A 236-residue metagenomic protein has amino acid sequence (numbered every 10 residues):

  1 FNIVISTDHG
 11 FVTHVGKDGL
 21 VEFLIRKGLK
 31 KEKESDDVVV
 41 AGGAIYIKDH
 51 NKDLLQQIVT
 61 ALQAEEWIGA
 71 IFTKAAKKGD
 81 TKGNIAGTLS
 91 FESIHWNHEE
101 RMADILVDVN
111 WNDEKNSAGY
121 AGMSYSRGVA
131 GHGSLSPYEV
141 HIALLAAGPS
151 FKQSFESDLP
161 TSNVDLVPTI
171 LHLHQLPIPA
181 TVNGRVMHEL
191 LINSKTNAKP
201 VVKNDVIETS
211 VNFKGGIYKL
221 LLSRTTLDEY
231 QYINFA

Functional and structural regions predicted by a protein language model:
F1-V4, I170-I178: Short, hydrophobic alpha-helical segments
F1-Y125, I233: Secreted, luminal/periplasmic, and some membrane-associated catalytic domains that remodel anionic oxygen-ester
H9-G10, A103, G133, G148 (+2 more regions): Glycine-centered flexibility sites
I25-A61, R127-L173, N193: Substrate-binding rim/cap in mid-to-C-terminal beta-strand-loop elements of soluble/periplasmic
I68-M102, D158, L176-E208: Polar, surface-exposed loop/tail segments that function as active-site lids or cofactor/substrate-recognition elements
E114-G119, F151-F155, L176-A180: Substrate-binding/catalytic groove segments of enzymes that remodel or degrade extracellular structural polymers
G122, N163, G184: Conserved glycosyltransferase catalytic-site signature
N193-A236: Acidic, Ser/Thr-rich low-complexity intrinsically disordered segments
